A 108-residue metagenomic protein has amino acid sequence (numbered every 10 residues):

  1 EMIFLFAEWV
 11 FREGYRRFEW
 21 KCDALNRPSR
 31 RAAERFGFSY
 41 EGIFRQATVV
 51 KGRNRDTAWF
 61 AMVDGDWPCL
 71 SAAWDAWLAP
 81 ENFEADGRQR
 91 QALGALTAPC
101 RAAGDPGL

Functional and structural regions predicted by a protein language model:
E1-L108: Acyl-donor (CoA/ACP) binding surface of acyl/acetyltransferases
